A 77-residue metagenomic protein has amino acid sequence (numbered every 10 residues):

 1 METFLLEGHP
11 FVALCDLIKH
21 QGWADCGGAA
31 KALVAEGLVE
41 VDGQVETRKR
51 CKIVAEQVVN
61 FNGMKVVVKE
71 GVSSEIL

Functional and structural regions predicted by a protein language model:
M1-H9: A detector for short, charged/polar N-terminal pre-domain segments
P10-A55: A basic, amphipathic helix-loop patch mediating RNA/tRNA/ribosome contacts
E40-L77: S4-like RNA-binding module at protein N-termini
